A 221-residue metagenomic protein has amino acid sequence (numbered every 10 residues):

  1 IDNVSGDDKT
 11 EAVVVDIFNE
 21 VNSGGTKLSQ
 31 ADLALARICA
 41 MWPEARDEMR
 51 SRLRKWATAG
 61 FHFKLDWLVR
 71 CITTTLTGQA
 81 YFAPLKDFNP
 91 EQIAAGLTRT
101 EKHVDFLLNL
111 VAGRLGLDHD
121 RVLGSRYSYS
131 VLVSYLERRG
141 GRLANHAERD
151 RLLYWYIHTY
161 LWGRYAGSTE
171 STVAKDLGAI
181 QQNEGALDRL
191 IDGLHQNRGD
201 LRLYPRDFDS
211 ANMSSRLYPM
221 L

Functional and structural regions predicted by a protein language model:
I1-D8, A12-V15, V21-G24, L28-A31: Glycine- and hydrophobic-rich flexible loops that cap the catalytic core of alpha/beta enzyme folds
A34, R52, W56-D207: A cross-family structural signal marking well-folded subdomains
W42-A45: N-terminal module detector in large eukaryotic regulators
M49: Catalytic nucleotidyl-transfer cores of nucleotide-processing enzymes
L221: Histidine-centered nuclease catalytic patch
